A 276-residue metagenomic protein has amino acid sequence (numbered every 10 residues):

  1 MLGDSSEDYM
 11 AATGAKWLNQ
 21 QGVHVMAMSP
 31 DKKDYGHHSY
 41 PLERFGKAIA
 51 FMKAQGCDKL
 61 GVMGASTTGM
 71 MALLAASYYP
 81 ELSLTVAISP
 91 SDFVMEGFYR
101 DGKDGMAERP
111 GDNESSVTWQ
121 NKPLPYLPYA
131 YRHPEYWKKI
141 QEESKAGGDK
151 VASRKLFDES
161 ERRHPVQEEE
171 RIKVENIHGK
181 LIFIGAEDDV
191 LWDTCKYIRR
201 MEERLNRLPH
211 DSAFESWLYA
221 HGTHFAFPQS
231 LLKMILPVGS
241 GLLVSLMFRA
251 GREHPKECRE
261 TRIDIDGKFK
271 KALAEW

Functional and structural regions predicted by a protein language model:
L2-E7, S66, E187: Active-site glycine-rich loops that stabilize anionic/oxyanionic intermediates across multiple enzyme folds
Y9-M28: Short amphipathic alpha-helix adjacent to the substrate-entry channel of hydrolases
S29-G61: Catalytic nucleophile-loop/oxyanion-hole region of alpha/beta-hydrolase and closely related hydrolase-like folds
G69-P80, T85: Short glycine-enriched nucleophile-adjacent loop and the immediately C-terminal alpha-helix near the catalytic center
V86-V174: Accessory cap/linker subdomain of secreted extracellular hydrolases
I177, F183-G185, D189: Short beta-strand/loop motif that positions the catalytic acidic residue of the alpha/beta-hydrolase fold
G179, D193-R207, L231-L232: Short alpha-helix in the alpha/beta-hydrolase fold that links the catalytic acid
R199, H210-W276: C-terminal catalytic histidine-bearing segment of alpha/beta-hydrolase fold enzymes
